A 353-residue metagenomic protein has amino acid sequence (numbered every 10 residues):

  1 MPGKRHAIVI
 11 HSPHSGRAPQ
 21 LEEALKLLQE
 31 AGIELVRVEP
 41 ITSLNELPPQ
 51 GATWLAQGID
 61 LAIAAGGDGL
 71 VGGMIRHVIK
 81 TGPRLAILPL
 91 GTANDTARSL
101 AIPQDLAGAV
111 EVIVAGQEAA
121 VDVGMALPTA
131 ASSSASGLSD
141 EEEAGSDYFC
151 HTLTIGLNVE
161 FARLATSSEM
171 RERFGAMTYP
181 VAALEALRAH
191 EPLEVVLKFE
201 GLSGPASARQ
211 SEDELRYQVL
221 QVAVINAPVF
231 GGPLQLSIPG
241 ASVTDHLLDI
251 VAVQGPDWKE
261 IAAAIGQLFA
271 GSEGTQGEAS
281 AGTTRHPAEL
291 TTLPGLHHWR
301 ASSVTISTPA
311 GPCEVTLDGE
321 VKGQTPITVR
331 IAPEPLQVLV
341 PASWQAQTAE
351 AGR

Functional and structural regions predicted by a protein language model:
M1-A62, G72, R76, S134 (+2 more regions): ATP/NTP phosphate-donor binding region
I8, I41, K80-R84, L90-V224: Catalytic core of DAGKc-family lipid kinases
A64-D68: N-terminal glycine-rich "phosphate-gripper" loop used for MgATP/nucleotide binding and carboxylate activation
T154, N158, A223-G240, V321: Glycine-rich phosphate/pyrophosphate-binding beta-alpha loops
N158-F161, P205-S207, F230-L234, W258-A262: Short acidic/glycine-rich loop or secondary-structure boundary segments that cap or lie
E169-T178, F230-P233, I238-E260: Gly/Ser/Thr-rich active-site loops/lids in small-molecule metabolic enzymes that frequently grip phosphoryl groups
E191-L193, Q218-L220, T244-D249, R300-S302: A generic structural signal for short beta-strands and their flanking turns/coil linkers
S211, S242-D245, A252-R353: ATP/nucleoside-binding phosphotransfer catalytic cores, i.e., glycine-rich phosphate-binding loops
